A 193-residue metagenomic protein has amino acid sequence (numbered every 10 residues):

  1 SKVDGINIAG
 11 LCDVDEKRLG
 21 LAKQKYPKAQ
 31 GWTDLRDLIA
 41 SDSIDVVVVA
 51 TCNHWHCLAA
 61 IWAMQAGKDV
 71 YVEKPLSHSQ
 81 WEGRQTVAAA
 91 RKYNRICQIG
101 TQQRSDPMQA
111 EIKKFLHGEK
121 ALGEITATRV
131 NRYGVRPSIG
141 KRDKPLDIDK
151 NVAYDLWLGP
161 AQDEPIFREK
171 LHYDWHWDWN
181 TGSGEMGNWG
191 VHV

Functional and structural regions predicted by a protein language model:
S1-V72, H78-I96: N-terminal glycine-/serine-/threonine-rich beta1-alpha1-beta2 phosphate-ribose binding loop of Rossmann-like
D4-I6, D42, K120-G123, V152: Structured loop/turn residues at beta-strand edges in well-structured enzyme cores
G10-C12, V48, T126-R129, L158: Residues embedded in well-ordered beta-strands within globular domains across many folds
L21-Q24, K114, L156-G159: Charged/polar, solvent-exposed surface patches and flexible loops
Y26, A90, E119, P160-E164: Alpha-helix boundary/capping residues
D69-Y71, S77-N151: A contiguous active-site-proximal alpha/beta segment in oxidoreductase catalytic domains
G100-M108, R132-V193: Mid-domain beta-loop-alpha active-site segment that forms a flexible, acidic cofactor/metal-binding surface
